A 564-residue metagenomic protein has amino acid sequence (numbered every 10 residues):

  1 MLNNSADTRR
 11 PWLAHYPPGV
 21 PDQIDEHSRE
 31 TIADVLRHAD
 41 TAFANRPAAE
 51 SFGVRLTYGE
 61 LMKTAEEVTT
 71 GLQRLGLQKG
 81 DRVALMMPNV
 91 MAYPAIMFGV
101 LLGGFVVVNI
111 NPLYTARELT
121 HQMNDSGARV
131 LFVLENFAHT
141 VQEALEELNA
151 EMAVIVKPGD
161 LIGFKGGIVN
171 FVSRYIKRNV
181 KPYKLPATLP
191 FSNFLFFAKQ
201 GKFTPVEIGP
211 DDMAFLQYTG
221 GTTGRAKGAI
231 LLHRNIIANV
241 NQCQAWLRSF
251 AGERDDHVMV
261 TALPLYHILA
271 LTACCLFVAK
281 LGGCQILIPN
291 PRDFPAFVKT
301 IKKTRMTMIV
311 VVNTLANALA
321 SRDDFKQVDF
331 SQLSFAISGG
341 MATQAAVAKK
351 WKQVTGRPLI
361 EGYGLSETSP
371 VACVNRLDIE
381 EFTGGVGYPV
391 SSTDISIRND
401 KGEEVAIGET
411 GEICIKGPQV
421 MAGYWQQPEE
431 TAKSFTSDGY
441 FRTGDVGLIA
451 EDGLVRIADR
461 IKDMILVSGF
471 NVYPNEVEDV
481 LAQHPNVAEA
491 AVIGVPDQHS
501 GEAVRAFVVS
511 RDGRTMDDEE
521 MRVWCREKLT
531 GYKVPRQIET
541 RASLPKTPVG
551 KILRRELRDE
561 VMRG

Functional and structural regions predicted by a protein language model:
R10-P17, D34-T57: AMP-dependent adenylate-forming
S28, N45-V90, P94-F98, T115-T120: Conserved AMP-binding/adenylate-forming core of the ANL superfamily
R46, R82, P88-A116, N124-V130 (+4 more regions): A short helix-loop-beta submotif of the ANL/AMP-binding
L72-L77, A198-D211, L216-T261, G283: Conserved adenylate-forming
Y114, L131-E135, I309, K401 (+7 more regions): AMP-binding/adenylate-forming catalytic core of the ANL superfamily
Q142-P210: ANL superfamily adenylate-forming
I237-V258, I268-M308, R322: Conserved AMP-binding/adenylation subdomain of ANL enzymes
K303-V310, A320-E381, D394: Gly/Ser/Thr-rich phosphate-binding loop
